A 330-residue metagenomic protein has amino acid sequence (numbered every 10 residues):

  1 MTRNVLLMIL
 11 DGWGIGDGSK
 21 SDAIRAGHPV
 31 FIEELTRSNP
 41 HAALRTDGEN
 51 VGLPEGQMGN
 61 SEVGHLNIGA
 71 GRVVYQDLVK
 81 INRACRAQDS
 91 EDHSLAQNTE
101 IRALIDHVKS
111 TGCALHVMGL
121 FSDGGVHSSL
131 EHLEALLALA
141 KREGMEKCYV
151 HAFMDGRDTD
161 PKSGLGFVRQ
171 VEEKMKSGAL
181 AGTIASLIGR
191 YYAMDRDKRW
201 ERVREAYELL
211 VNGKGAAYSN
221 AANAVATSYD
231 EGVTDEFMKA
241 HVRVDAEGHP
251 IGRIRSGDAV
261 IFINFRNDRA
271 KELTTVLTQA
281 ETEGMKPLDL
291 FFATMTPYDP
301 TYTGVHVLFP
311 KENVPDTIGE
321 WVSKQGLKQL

Functional and structural regions predicted by a protein language model:
M1-V5, W13-G178, G182-G189, E201 (+3 more regions): Active-site nucleophile/metal-coordination loop of metallo-enzymes that catalyze phosphate/sulfate and related
N4-D11, I261-I263: Short, hydrophobic/glycine-enriched beta-strand segments
T159-H249, R253-R255, I261-T274, T278-K286: Long, well-ordered, tryptophan-enriched scaffold segments
A259-V260, V307: Hydrophobic transmembrane signal anchors and adjacent membrane-proximal interface regions, especially in viral
K328-L330: Amphipathic alpha-helical blocks
